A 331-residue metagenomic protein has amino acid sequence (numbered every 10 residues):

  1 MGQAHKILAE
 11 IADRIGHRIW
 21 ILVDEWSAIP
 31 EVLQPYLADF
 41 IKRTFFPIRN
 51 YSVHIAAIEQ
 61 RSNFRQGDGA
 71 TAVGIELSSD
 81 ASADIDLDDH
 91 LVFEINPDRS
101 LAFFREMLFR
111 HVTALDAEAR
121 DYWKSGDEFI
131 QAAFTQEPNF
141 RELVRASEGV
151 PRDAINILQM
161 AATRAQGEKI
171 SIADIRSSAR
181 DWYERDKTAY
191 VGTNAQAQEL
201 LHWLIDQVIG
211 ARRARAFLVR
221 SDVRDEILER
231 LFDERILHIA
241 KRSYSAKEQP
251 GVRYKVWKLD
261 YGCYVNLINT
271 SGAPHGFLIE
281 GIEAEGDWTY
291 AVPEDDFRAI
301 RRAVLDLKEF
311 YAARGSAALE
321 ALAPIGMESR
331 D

Functional and structural regions predicted by a protein language model:
M1-L22, W26-Q136, S178, W182: The catalytic "switch" region of P-loop NTPases
I15, I48, S52, H111-E118 (+6 more regions): Short secondary-structure junctions and interdomain/linker hinges
A28-E31, E148, Q166: Residues in soluble alpha-helical coiled-coils and helical-bundle/repeat scaffolds
D39, R141-R145, Q159-M160: Contiguous, well-ordered alpha-helical segments that form the cores/surfaces of helical PPI scaffolds
A57, L158-Q159, A240-R242: Active-site proximal loops enriched in glycine and acidic residues that flank catalytic Cys/His/Asp and coordinate
F134, P138, A146-G149, T163 (+1 more regions): C-terminal leucine-rich, beta-strand-based interaction scaffolds used for sensing/assembly
S147-L158: The conserved phosphate-sensing helix
